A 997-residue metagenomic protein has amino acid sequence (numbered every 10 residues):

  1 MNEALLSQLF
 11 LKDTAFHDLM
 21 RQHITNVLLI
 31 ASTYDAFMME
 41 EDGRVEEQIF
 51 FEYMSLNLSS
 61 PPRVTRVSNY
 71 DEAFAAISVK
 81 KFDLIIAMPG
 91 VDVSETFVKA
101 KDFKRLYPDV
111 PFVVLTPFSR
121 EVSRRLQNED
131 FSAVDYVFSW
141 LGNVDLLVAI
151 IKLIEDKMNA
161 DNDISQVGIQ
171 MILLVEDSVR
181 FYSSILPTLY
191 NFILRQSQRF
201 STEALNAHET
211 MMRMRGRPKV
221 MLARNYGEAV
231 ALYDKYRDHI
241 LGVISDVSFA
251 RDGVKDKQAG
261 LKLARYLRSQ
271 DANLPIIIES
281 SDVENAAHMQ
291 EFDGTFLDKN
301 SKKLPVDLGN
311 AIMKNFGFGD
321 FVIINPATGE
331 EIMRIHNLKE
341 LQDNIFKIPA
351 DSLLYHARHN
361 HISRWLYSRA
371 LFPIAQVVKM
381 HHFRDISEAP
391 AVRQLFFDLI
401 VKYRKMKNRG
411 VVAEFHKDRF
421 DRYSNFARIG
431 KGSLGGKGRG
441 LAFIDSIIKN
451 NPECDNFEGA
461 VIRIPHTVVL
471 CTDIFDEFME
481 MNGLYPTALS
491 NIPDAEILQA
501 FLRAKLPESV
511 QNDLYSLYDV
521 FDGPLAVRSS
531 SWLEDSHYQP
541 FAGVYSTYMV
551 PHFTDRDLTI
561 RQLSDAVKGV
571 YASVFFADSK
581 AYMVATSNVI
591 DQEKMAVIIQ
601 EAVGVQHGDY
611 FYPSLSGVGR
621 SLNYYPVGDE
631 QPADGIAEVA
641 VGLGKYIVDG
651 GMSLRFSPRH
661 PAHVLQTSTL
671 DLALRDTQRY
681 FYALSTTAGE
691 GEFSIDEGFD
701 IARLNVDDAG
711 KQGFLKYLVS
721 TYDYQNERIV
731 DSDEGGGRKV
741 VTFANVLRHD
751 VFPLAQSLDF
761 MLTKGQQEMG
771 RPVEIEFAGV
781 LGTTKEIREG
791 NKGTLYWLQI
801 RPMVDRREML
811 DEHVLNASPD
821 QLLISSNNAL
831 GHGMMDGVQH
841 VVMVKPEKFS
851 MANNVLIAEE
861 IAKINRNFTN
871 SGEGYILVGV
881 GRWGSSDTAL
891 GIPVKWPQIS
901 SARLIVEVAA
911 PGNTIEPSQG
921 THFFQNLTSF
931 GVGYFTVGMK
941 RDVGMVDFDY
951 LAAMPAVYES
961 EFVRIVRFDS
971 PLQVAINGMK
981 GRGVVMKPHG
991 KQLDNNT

Functional and structural regions predicted by a protein language model:
M1-T65, E129-Y136, W140-K219, Y226-G227 (+4 more regions): Non-catalytic signal-transmission and effector/linker regions of two-component phosphorelay proteins
L9, M38-V45, S59-P61, R66-F74 (+5 more regions): Conserved phosphotransfer microenvironments
T33-M39, Y70-E72, L84-E95, S119-E121 (+10 more regions): Short acidic, S/G/P-rich loop/turn micro-motifs used as interaction or catalytic elements
L115-P117, I278-E279, K299: Hydrophobic/aromatic residues positioned on beta-strands within the core alpha/beta folds
Q127-V137, H288-L297: As written
E284-N408: Terminal, compositionally biased segments used for targeting/anchoring and flexible tails
H416-N456, K505-A909, S929, S960-T997: Conserved mixed alpha/beta core segments that line enzyme active sites in large multi-domain catalysts
P465-L514, I824-M834: A structural-propensity feature for long, helix-poor, extended segments
